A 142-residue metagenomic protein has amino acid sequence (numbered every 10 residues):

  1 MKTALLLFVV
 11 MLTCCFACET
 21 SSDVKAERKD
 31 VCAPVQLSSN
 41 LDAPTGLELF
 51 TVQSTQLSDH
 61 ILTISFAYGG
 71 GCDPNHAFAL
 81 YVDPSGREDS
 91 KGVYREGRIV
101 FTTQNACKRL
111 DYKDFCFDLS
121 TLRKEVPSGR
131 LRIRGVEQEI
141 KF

Functional and structural regions predicted by a protein language model:
M1-L5: Positively charged n-region of N-terminal signal peptides that target proteins for export
C14-A17: C-terminal motif of bacterial Sec signal peptides marking the signal peptidase cleavage site
S21-L57: Transition segment at domain starts
T45-L47, D73-P74, E125-P127: Short secondary-structure junctions
L57-N105: Mature extracytoplasmic domains of secretory-pathway proteins
R98-R130: Short, solvent-exposed, Trp/other aromatic-anchored flexible loops in extracytoplasmic proteins
R123-E125, I133-F142: Short acidic/polar inter-strand loop motif in beta-rich domains
